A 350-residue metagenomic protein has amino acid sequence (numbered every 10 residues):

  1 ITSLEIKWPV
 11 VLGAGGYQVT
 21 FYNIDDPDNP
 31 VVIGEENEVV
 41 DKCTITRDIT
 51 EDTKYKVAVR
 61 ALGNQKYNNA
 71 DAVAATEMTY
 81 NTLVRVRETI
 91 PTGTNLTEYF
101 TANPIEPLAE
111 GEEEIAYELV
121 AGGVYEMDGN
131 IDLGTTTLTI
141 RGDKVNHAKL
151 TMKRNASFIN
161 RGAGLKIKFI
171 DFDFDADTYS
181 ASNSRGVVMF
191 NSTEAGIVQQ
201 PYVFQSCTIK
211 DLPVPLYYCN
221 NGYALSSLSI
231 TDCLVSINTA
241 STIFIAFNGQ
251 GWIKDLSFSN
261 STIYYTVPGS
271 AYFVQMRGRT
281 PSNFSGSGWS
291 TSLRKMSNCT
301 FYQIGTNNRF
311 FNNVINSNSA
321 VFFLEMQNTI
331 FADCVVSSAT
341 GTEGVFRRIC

Functional and structural regions predicted by a protein language model:
T2-A14: Conserved aromatic anchor
V11-E35: Extracellular low-complexity, O-glycosylation-prone stalks/linkers
P27-N37, V73-E106: Right-handed parallel beta-helix/beta-solenoid
I45-N69: Beta-strand-rich modules
K66, D128-N130, T151-A156, D175-V187 (+5 more regions): Short glycine/acidic-rich loop motifs that flank beta-strands on beta-rich extracellular proteins
T92-F100, E110-L138, V145-N155: N-terminal extracellular ligand-recognition/capping segment immediately after the signal peptide
Y125-T139, L150-V198, C219-G222: Extracellular beta-strand-rich solenoid/capping regions of secreted or surface-exposed proteins that bind or remodel
A163-A176, V198-P213, A224-S241, W252-G269 (+2 more regions): Right-handed parallel beta-helix
